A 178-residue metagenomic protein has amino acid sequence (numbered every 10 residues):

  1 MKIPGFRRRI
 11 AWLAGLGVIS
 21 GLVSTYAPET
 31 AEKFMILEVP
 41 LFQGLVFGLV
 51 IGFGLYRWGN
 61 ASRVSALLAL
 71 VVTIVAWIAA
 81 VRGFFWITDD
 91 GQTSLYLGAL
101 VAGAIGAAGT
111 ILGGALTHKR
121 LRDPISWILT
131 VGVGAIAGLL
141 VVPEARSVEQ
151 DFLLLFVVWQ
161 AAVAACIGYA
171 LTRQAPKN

Functional and structural regions predicted by a protein language model:
M1-N178: Juxtamembrane/disordered regions of integral membrane proteins
